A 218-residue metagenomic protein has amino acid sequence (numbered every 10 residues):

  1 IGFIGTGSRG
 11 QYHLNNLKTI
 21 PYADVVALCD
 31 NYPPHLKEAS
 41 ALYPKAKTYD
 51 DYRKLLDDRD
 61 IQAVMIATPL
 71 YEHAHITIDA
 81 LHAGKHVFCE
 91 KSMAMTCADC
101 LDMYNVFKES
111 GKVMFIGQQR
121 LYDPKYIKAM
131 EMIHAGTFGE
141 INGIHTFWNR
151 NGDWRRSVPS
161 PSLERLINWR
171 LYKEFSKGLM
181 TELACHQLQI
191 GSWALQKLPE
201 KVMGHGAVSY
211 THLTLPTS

Functional and structural regions predicted by a protein language model:
I1-Y43, D123, I133, G191: N-terminal Rossmann-like dinucleotide-binding module
G5, R9, R120, T137-P161 (+1 more regions): NAD(P)-dependent dehydrogenases' Rossmann-like dinucleotide-binding region
K47-Q62: A structured beta-alpha segment of the ubiquitous adenosine-cofactor-binding alpha/beta core
A63, P69-L70, A74-Y122, G136 (+1 more regions): Beta-strand-loop-alpha-helix segment that lines the small-molecule cofactor/substrate pocket of alpha/beta enzymes
K112, N168-K177: Flexible glycine/proline-enriched surface loops and loop-helix/loop-strand junctions
Q118, E174-T181, A207-Y210: Active-site rim elements
D123-H145, T181-V208: Oxidoreductase and adenylate-handling cofactor-binding alpha/beta cores
T211-S218: Conserved small/polar residues in nucleotide/adenosyl-binding loops
